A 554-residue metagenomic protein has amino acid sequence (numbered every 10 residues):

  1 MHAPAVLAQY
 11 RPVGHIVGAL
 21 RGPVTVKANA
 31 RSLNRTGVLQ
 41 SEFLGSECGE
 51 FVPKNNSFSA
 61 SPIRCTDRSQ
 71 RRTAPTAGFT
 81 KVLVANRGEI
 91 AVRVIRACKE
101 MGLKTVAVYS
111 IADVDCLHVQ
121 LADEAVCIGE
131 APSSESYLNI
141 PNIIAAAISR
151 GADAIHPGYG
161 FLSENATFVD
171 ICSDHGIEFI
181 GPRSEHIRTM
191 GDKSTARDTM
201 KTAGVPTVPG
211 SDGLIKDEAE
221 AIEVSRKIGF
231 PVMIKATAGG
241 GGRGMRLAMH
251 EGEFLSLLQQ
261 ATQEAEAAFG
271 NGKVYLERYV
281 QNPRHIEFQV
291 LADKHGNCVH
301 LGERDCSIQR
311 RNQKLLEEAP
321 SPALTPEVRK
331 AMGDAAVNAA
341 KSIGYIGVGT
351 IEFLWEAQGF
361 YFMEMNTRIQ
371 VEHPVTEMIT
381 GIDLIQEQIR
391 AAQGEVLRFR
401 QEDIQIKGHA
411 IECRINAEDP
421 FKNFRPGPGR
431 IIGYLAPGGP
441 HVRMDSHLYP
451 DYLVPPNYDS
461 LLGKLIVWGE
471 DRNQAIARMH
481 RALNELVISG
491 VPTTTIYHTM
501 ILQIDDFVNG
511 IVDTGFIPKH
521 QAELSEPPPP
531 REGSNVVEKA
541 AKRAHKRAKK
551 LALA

Functional and structural regions predicted by a protein language model:
H2-I351, W355-H373: N-terminal beta-alpha lobe that positions the nucleotide/phosphoryl donor in ATP/NTP-coupled carboxylate activation
A336, P374-A554: Catalytic cores of soluble metabolic enzymes centered on carboxylation/carboxyl-transfer
